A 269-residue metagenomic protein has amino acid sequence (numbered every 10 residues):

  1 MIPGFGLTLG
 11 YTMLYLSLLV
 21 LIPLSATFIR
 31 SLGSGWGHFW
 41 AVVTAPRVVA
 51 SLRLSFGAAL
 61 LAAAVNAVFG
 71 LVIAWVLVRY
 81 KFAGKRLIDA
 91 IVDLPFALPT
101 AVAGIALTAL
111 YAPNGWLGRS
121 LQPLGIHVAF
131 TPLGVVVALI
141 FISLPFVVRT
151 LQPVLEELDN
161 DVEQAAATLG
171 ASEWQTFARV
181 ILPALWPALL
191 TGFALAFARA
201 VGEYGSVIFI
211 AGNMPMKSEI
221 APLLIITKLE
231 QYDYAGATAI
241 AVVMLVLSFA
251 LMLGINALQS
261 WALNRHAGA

Functional and structural regions predicted by a protein language model:
P3-G35, T44-E156, V180-G205, F209 (+2 more regions): Membrane-water interface segments at the C-terminal ends of transmembrane alpha-helices in multi-pass inner-membrane
G37-T44, P215-L229: Short hydrophobic, aromatic-rich alpha-helical segments embedded in or entering the lipid bilayer of multi-pass
F39, V137, V162: Acidic, amphipathic alpha-helical patches
V162, L258-A269: Short cytosolic juxtamembrane segments of multi-pass membrane proteins
A166: The alpha-helix within a helix-turn-helix
L169-G170, P183: Glycine/proline-centered hinge or cleavage motifs at structural transition points of membrane proteins
F177: Active-site/ligand-binding-proximal alpha/beta "capping" segment
